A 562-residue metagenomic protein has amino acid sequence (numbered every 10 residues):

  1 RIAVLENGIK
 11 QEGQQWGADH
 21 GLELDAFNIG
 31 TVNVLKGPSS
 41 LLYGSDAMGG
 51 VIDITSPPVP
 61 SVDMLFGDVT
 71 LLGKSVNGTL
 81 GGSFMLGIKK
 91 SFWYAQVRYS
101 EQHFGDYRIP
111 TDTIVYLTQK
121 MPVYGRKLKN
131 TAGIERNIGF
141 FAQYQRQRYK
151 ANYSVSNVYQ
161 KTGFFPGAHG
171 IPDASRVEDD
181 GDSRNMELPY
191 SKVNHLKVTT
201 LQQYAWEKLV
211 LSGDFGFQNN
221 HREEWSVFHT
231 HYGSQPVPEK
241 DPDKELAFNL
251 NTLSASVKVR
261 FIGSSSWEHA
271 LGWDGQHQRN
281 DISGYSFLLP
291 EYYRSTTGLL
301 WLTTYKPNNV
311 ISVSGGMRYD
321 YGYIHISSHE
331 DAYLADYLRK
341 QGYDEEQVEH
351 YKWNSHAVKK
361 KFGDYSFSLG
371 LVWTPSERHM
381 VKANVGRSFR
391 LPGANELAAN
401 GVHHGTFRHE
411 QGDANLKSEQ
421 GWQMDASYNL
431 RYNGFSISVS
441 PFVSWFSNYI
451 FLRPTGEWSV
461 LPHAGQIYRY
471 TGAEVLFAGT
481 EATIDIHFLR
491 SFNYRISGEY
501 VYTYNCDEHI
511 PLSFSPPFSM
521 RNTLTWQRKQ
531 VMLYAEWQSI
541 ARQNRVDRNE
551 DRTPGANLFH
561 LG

Functional and structural regions predicted by a protein language model:
R1, L5, D19-L22, V34 (+2 more regions): N-terminal periplasmic accessory domains that precede and gate Gram-negative outer-membrane beta-barrel machines
I9-K36: Short acidic/polar hinge/loop motifs at secondary-structure boundaries that mediate gating or recognition
T70, S75, D179, S183-L201 (+6 more regions): Outer-membrane beta-barrel signature, preferentially recognizing the C-terminal barrel domain of Gram-negative
L71-N77, K90, E101-G105, R146-R148 (+14 more regions): Transmembrane beta-strands of outer-membrane beta-barrel pores
N77-H103, Y116-F165, N194-E207, V259-W267 (+3 more regions): Transmembrane beta-barrel wall of Gram-negative outer-membrane proteins
K129-E135, Y149-E207, L211, F217-N251 (+3 more regions): Flexible loop and strand-edge segments within Gram-negative outer membrane beta-barrel domains
E268-H379, V402-H404: Signature of Gram-negative outer-membrane beta-barrel scaffolds
N309, F442-F446, I450, T455-R545: Gram-negative outer-membrane beta-barrel transporters
